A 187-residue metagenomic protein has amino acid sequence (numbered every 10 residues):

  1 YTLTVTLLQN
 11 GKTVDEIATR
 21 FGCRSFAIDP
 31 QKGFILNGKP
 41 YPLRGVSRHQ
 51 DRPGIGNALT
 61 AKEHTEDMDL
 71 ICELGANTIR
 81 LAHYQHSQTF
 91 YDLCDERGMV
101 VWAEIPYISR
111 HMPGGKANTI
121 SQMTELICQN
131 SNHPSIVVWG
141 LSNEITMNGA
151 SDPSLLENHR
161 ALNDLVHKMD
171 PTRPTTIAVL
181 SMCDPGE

Functional and structural regions predicted by a protein language model:
T4, L8-R160, T175-T176: Active-site-adjacent substrate/metal-binding segments within catalytic domains of carbohydrate-active enzymes
T146, L156-E187: Extracellular glycoside hydrolase catalytic/binding regions
